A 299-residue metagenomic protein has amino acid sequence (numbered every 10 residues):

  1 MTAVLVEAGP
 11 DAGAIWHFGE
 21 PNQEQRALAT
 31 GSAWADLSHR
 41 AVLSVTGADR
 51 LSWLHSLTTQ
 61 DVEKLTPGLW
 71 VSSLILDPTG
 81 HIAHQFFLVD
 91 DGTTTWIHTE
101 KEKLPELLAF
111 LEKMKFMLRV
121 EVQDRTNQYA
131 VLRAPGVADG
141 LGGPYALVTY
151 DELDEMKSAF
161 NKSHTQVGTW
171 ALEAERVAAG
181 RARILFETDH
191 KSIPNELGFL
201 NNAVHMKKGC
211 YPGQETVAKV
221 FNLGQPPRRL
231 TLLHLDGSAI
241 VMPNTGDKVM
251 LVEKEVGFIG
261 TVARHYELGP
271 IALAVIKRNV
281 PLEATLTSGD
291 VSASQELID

Functional and structural regions predicted by a protein language model:
M1-S72, L76, H81-A83: Acidic, proline/glycine-enriched N-terminal capping motif
D11, T94-T95, K103-L107, K277 (+2 more regions): Class II aminoacyl-tRNA synthetase catalytic cores and aaRS-like
A33-W34, V42, H84-A182: Acidic, low-complexity central loop/insert segments
A35-S56, Q123-G136, Q225-D236: Short glycine-/aliphatic-rich beta-strand segments at the starts of folded cytosolic domains
D49-L54, L104-L108, E152-F160, A239-T245 (+1 more regions): Short, conserved charged micro-motifs
H55-E63, E102, A109-M117, K162 (+3 more regions): Short, intrinsically disordered, mixed-charge
F86, L197-V204, Q214, A218-D299: Glycine-rich, small/acidic residue-mixed loop/short-helix segments
Y150-H234: Anionic-ligand-binding alpha/beta catalytic cores of soluble enzymes and soluble regulatory domains that recognize
